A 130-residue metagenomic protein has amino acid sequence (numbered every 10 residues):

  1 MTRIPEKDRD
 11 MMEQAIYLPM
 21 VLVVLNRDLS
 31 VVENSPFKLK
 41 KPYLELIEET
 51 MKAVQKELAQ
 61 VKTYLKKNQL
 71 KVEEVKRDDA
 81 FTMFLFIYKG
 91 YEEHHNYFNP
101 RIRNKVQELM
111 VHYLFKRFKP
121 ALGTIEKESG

Functional and structural regions predicted by a protein language model:
M1-K40: Long, hydrophobic N-terminal alpha-helical segment
D8, M12, L25-L29, Y43 (+4 more regions): Generic structural signal of hydrophobic/aromatic residues within well-ordered alpha-helices of folded domains
Q14-V21, D28, Y43-L46, T50 (+2 more regions): Charged, solvent-exposed faces of alpha-helical coiled-coils
V31, P36-K38, E45, E74 (+1 more regions): Alpha-helix boundary/interfacial micro-motifs
E48-G130: Low-complexity intrinsically disordered segments
